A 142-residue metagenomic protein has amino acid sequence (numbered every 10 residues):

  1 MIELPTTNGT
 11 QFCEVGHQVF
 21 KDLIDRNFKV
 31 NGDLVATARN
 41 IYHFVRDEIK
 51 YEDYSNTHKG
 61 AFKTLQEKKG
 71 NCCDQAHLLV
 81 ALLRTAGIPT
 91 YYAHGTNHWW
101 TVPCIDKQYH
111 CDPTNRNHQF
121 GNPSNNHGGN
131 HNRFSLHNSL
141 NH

Functional and structural regions predicted by a protein language model:
M1, N141-H142: Short, solvent-exposed mixed-charge patches
M1-E67: Secondary-structure boundary elements
Y51-F62, Q66-K69, C73-A76, P89-N97: Catalytic cysteine-centered active-site loop
D74-N141: Hydrophobic/aromatic-rich core segments of domains that either
